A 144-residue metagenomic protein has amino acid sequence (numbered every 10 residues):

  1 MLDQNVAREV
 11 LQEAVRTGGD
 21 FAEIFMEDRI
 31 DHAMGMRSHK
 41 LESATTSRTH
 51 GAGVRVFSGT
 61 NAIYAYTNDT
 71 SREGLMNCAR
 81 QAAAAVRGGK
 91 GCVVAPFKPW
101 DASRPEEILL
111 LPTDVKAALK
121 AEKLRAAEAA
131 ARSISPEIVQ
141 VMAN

Functional and structural regions predicted by a protein language model:
M1-N144: Active-site bordering "gate/hinge" segments that shape substrate access to catalytic or cofactor-binding pockets
